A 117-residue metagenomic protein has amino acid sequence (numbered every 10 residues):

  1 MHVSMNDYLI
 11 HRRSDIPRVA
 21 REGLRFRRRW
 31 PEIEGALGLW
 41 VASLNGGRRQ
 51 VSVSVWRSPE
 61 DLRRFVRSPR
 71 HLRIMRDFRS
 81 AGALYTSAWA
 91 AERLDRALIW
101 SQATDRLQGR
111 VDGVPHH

Functional and structural regions predicted by a protein language model:
M1-R49, D61-R64, L84-H117: Short S/T/G/P-rich N-terminal loop/turn motif that feeds into the first structured element of a domain
L9, V53-W56: Short hydrophobic/aromatic beta-strand micro-patches that form the beta-sheet surface supporting nucleotide- or nucleic
P59-S87: An amphipathic, aromatic/His-enriched active-site/gating alpha helix that lines ligand/cofactor pockets
